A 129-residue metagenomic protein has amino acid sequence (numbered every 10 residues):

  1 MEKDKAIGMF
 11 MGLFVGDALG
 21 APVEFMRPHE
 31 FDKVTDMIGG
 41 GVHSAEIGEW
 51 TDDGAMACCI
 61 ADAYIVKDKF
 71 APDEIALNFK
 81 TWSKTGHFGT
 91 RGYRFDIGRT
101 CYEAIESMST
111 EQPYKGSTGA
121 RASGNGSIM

Functional and structural regions predicted by a protein language model:
M1-M129: Structured, active/binding-site neighborhoods that engage oxygen-rich ligands
